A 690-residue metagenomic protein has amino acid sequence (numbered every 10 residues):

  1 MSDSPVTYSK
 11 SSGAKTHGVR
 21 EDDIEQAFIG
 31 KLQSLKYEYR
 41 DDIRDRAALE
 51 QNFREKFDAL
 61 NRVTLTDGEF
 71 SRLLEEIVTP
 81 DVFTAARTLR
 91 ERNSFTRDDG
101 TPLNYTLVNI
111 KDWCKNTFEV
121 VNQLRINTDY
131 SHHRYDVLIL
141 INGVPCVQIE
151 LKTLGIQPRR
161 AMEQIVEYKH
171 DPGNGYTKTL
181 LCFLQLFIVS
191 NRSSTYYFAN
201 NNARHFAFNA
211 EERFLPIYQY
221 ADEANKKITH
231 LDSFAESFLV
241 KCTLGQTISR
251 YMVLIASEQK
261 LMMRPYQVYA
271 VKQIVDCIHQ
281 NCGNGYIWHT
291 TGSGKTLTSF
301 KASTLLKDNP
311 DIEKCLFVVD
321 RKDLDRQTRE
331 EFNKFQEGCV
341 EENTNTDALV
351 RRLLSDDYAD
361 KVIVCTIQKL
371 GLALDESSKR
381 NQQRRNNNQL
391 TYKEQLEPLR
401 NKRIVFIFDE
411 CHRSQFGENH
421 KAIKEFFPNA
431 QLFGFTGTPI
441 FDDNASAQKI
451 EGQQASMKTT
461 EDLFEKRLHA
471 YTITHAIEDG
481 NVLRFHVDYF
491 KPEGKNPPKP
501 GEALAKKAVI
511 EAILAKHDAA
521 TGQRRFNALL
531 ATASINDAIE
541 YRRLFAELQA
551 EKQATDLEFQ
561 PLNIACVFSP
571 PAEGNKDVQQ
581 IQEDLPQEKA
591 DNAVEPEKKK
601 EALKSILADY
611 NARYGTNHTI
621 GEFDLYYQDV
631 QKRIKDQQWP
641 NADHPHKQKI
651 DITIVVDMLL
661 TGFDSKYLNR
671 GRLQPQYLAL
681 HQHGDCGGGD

Functional and structural regions predicted by a protein language model:
S2-K314, D323-C339, D357-Y358, V362 (+4 more regions): ATP-dependent helicase/translocase motor core
R40-D42, Y286, K314-C315, R329 (+2 more regions): Conserved RecA-like helicase motor-core motifs
I141, H279-G283, S355-A359, E376-I404 (+3 more regions): Short basic/glycine-enriched coil/helix segment immediately N-terminal to the Walker B
P158-A161, Y168, A199-N200, F206-N209 (+3 more regions): Signature of the SF2 helicase/ATPase Hel1-core->accessory helical subdomain module
W288-T290, E313-R321, F526-S534: Conserved RecA-like ASCE P-loop NTPase motor core of nucleic-acid helicases/translocases
S293, K322, N343-R352, I367-L372 (+4 more regions): Conserved helicase motor
A359-G371, H646-T661: Conserved two-lobed SF2 helicase motor
K361, G501-I652: Conserved C-terminal RecA-like helicase domain
